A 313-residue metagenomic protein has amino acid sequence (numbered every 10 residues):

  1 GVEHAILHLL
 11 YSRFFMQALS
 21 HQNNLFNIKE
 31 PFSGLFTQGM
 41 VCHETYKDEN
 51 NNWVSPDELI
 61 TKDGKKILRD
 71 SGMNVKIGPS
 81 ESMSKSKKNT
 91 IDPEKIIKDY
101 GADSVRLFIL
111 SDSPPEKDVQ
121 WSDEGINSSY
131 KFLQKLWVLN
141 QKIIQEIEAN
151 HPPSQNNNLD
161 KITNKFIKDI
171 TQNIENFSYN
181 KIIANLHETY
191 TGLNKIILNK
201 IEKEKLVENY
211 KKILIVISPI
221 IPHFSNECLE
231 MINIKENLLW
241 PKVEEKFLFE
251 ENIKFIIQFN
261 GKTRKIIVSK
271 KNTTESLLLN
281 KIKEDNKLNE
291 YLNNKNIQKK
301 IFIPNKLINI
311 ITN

Functional and structural regions predicted by a protein language model:
G1, T45-A102, E116-N127, K246-L248 (+1 more regions): Conserved phosphate-binding loops in nucleotide/dinucleotide-binding enzymes
V2-H8: Acyl activation and transfer enzymes in specialized metabolism, enriched for ANL adenylate-forming modules
L7, K88-N89, E208-N209: Short, glycine/acidic-rich beta->alpha junctions
L9, R13-N23: Alpha-helical support elements that line or immediately flank enzyme active sites and cofactor-binding pockets
L10, N24-P31, K95-V268, F302-P304: Helix-rich, typically C-terminal accessory recognition domains appended to large enzymatic cores
F36-T37, S269: A secondary-structure boundary/capping signal
T37-K47, S218: Short, conserved secondary-structure transition motifs
I147, F255-N313: NTP/phosphate- and nucleic-acid-binding module
